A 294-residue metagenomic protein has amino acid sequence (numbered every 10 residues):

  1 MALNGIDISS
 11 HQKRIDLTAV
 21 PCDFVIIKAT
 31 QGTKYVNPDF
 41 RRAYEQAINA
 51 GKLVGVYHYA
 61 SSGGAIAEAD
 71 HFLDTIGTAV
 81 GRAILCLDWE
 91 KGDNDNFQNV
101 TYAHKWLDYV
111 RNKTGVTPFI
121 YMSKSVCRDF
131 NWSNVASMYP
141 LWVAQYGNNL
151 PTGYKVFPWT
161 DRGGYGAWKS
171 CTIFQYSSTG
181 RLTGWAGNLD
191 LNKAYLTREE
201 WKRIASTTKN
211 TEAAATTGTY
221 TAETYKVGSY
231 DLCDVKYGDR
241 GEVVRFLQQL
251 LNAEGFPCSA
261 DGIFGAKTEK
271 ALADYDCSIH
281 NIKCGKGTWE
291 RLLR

Functional and structural regions predicted by a protein language model:
M1-A19, A136-G218: Functionally critical loop-and-helix segments that line ligand-binding/catalytic clefts of soluble enzyme domains
M1-V116, M138: Substrate-binding cleft of extracellular glycoside hydrolase catalytic domains
S9, N210-A260: Acidic, Ser/Thr/Pro/Gly-enriched interdomain connector segments
A29, I48, I76, V110-T114 (+6 more regions): Sec/Tat-exported extracytoplasmic proteins
G64-A67, V126-A136: Glycine-rich, charge-decorated loop segments at or immediately adjacent to ligand/cofactor-binding or catalytic sites
G115-R128: Aromatic-lined carbohydrate-recognition surfaces of secreted/lumenal glycan-active proteins
L272: Conserved hydrophobic/aromatic packing and binding residues within compact polymer-binding modules
